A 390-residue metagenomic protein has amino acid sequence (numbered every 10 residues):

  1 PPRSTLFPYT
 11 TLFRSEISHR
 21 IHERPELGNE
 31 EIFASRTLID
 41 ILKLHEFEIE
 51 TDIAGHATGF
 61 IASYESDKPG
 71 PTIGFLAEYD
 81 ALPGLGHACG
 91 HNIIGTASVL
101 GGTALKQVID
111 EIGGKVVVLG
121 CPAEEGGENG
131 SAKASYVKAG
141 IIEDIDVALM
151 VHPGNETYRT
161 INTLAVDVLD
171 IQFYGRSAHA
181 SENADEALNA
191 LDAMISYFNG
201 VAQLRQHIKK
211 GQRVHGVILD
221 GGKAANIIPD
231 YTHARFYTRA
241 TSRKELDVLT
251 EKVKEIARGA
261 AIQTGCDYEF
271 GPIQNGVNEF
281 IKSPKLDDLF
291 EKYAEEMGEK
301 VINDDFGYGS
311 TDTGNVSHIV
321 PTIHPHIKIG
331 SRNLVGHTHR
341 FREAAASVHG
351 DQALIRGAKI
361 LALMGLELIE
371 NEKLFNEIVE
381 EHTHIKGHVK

Functional and structural regions predicted by a protein language model:
P1, H22-R24, D80, H87 (+6 more regions): Histidine-centered active-site/metal-ligand motif
P1-L12: Short, small-residue-biased leader/transition segments that mark boundaries at the very start of proteins
R3-S4, E50-A54, N226-I228: Short beta-strand
T10-V117: Acidic/His- and Gly-rich active-site-bordering loop/insert found across diverse amide/peptide-bond hydrolases
F13-I17, E30, A34-I41, P71 (+20 more regions): General structural feature for long, well-ordered alpha-helical segments within catalytic domains of soluble enzymes
T58-S63, D80-A88, N92-I93, V99 (+4 more regions): Histidine/acidic-residue-rich, glycine-tolerant segments that coordinate divalent metal ions
G74-L76, L169-Y174, H324-G330: Non-cysteine beta-strand/loop elements that form the S-adenosyl-L-methionine
I195-K390: Metal-dependent amide/peptide-bond hydrolase catalytic core, centered on the "pita-bread" metallohydrolase fold
